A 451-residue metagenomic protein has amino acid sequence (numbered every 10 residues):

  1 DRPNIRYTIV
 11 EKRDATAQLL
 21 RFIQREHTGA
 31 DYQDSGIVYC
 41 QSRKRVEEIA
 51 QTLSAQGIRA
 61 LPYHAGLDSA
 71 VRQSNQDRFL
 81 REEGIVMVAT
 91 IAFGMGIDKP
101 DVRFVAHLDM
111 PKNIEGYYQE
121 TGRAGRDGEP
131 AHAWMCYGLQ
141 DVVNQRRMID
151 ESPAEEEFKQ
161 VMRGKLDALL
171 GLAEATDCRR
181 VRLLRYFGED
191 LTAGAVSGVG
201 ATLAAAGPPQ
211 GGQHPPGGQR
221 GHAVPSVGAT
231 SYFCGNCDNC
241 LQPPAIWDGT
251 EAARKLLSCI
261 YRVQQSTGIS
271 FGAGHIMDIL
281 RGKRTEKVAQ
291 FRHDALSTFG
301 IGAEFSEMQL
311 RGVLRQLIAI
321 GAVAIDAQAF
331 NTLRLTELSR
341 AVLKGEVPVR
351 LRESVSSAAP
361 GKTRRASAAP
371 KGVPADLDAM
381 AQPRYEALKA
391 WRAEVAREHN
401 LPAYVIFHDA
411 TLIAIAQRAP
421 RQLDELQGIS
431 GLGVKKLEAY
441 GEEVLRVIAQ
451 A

Functional and structural regions predicted by a protein language model:
D1-G164, L191-V196, G211-H214, G228-T230: Helicase motor core with emphasis on the C-terminal RecA-like subdomain
A17-Q24, E47-A55, Q73-D77, R81 (+17 more regions): Solvent-exposed alpha-helical segments within well-ordered globular domains of core cellular machineries
G66, A92, Y186, F330-N331 (+1 more regions): Residue-level "edge-of-site" marker
H107, L172, A414-I415: Short alpha-helical segment immediately N-terminal to, or the first helix within, an HTH/HTH-like DNA-binding domain
Y137-L139, L183, G282: Short glycine-enriched loops at secondary-structure junctions
V161-R163, A193-S197, L203, P209 (+1 more regions): Accessory DNA-binding and partner-docking regions appended to nucleic-acid-acting proteins, especially the terminal
L170-G194, L241: A nucleotide-sugar donor-handling region in carbohydrate enzymes
